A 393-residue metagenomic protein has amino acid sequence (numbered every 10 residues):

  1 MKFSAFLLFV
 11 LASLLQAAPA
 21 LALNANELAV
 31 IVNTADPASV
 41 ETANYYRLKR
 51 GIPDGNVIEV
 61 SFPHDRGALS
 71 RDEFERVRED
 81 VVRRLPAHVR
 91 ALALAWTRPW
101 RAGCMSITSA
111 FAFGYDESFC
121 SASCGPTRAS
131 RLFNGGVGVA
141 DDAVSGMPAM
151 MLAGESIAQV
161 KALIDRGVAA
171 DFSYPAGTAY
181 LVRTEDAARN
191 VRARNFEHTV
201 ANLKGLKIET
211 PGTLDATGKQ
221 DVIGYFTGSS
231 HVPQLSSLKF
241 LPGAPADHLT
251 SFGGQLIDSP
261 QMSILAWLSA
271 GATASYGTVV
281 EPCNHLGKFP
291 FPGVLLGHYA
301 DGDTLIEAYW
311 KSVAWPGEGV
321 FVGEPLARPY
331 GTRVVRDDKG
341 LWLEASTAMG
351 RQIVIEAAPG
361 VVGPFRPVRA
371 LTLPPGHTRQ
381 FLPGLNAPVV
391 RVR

Functional and structural regions predicted by a protein language model:
M1-K2: N-terminal secretory signal peptides that target proteins for export/translocation
A5-A17: Bacterial N-terminal signal peptides
Q16-A18, F62-D65, D247, A357-V361 (+1 more regions): Solvent-exposed, well-ordered amphipathic alpha-helical segments that flank/support binding or catalytic loops
A22-W342, M349-R351: Cysteine-dependent hydrolase recognition
R328-R393: Low-complexity, Ser/Thr/Pro-rich intrinsically disordered linker/stalk segments at domain junctions
